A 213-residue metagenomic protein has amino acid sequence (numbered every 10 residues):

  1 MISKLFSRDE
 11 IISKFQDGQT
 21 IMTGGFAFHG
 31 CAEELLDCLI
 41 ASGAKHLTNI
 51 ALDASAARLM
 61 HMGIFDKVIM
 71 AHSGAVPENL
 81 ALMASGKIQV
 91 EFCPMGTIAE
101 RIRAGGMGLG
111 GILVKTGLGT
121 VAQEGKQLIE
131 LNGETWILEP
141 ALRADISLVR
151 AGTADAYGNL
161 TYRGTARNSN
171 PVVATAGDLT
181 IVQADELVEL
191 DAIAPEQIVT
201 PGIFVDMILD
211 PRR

Functional and structural regions predicted by a protein language model:
M1-R213: Conserved alpha/beta enzyme-core scaffold
